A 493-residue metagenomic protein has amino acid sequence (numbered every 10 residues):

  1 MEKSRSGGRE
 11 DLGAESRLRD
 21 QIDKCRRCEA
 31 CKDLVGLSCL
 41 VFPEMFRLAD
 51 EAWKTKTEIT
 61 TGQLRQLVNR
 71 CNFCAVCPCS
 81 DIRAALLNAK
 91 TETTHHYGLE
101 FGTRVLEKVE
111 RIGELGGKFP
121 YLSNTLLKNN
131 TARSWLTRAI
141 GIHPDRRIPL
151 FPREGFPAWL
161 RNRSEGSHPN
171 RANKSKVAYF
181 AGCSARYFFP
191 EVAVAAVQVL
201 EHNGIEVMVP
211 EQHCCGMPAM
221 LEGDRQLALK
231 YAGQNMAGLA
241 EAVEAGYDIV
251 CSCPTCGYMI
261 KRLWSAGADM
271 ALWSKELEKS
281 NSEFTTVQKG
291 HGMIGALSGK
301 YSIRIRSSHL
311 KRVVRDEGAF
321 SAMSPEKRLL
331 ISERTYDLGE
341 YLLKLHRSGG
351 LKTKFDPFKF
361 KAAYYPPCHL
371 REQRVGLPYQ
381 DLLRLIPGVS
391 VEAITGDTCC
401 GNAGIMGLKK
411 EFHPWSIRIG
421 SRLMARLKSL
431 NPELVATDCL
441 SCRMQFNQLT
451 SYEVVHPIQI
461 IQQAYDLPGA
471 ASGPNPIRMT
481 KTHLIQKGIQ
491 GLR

Functional and structural regions predicted by a protein language model:
M1-D11, G36-N69, S80-E107, V455-Q462: Non-heme iron-sulfur electron-transfer modules
K3, R83-R493: Iron-sulfur cluster-binding electron-transfer modules in prokaryotic oxidoreductases
E10-R26, K56-R65, L200-N203, I386-V389: Short, intrinsically disordered, charge-biased short linear motifs at domain edges
A14, Q21-S38, A196, L200 (+2 more regions): Extended, hydrophobic alpha-helical segments in both membrane/secreted and soluble proteins
R17-D20, N69, K230-Y231, R418-I419: Short, glycine/acidic-rich beta->alpha junctions
R19-L40, G62-I82, I112-G116, Y187 (+2 more regions): Cysteine-centered iron-sulfur cluster-binding motifs in ferredoxin-type domains/subunits of redox enzymes
